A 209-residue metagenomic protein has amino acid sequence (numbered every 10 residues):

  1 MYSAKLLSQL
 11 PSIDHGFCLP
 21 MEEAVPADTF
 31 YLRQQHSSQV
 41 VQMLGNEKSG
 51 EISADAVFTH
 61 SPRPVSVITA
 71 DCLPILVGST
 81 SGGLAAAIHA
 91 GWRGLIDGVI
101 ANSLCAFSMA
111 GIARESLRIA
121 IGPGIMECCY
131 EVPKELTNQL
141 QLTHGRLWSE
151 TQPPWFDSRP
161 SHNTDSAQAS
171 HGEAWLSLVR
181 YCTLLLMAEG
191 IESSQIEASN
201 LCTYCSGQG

Functional and structural regions predicted by a protein language model:
M1-G209: Active-site microenvironment for binding and transforming phosphate-containing groups
